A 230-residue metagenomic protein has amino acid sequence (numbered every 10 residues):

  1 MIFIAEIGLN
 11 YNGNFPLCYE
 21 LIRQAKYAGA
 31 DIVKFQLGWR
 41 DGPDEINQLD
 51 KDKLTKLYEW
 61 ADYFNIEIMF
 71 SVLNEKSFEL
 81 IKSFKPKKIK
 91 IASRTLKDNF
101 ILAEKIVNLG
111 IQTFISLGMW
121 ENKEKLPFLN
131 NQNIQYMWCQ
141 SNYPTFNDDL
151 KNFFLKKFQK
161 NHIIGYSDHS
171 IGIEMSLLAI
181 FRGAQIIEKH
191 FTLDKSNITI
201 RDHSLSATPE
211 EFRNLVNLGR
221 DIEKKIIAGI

Functional and structural regions predicted by a protein language model:
M1-I230: Catalytic cores and adjacent flexible loops of soluble metabolic enzymes that perform enolate/carbanion chemistry on
